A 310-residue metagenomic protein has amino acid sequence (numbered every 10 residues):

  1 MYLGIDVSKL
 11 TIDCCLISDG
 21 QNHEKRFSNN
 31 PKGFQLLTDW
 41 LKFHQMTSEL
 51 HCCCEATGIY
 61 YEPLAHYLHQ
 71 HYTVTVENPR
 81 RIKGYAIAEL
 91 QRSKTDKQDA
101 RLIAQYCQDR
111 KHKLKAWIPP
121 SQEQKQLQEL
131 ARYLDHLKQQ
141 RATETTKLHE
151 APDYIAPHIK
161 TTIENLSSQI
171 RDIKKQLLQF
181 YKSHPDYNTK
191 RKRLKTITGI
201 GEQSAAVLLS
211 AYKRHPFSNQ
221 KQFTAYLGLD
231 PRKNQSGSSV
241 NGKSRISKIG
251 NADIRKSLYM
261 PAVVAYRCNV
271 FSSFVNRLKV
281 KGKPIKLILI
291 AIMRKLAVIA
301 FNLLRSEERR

Functional and structural regions predicted by a protein language model:
M1-I17, I103: Gly/Thr-rich phosphate-binding beta-strand-loop-beta motif of the actin/hexokinase/Hsp70
K9, G58, R81: Short, glycine/acidic-enriched loop or turn micro-motifs at the edges of active sites
G20-T47, H51: Nucleic-acid-processing active sites and adjacent nucleic-acid-binding tracks, predominantly divalent metal-dependent
E49-Y60: Short glycine-rich phosphate-binding loop at a beta-alpha junction
H66-H69, T75-R193: Long, charge-rich intrinsically disordered scaffolds of nucleic-acid metabolism proteins
A206-K281, I285: Phosphate-backbone recognition surface of nucleic-acid-processing proteins
V263, F301-N302: Structural signal for membrane-spanning alpha-helices in multi-pass inner-membrane proteins, emphasizing helix cores
E308-R310: Conserved small/polar residues in nucleotide/adenosyl-binding loops
